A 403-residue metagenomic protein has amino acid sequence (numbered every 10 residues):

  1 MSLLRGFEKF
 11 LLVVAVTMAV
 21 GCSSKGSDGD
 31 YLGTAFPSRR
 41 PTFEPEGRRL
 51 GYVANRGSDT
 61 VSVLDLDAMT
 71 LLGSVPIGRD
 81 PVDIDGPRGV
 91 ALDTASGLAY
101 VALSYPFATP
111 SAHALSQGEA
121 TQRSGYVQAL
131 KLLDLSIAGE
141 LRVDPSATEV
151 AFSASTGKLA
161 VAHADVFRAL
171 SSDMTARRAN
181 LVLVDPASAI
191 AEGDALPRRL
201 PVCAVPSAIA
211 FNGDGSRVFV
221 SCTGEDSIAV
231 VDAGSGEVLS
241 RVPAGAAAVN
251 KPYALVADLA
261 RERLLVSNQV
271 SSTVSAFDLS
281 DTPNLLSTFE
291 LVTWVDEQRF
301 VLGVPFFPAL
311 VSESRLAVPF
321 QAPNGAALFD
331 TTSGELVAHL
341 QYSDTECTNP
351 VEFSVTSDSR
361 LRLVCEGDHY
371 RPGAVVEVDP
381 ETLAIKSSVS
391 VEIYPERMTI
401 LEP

Functional and structural regions predicted by a protein language model:
M1-L11: Bacterial N-terminal signal peptides that target proteins for export
M1-S2, M18, S390: Helix-centric, low-specificity signal for extended rod-like, repetitive segments
K9-A19: Bacterial N-terminal signal peptides
C22-P403: Predominantly soluble domains enriched in secretory-pathway, periplasmic, or organellar proteins
